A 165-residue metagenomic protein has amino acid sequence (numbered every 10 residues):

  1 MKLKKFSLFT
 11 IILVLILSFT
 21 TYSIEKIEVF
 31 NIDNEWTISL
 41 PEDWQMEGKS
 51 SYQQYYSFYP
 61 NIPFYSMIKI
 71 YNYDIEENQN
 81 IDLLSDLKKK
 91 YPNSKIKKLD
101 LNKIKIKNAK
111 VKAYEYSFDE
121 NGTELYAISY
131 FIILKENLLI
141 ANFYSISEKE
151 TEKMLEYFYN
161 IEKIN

Functional and structural regions predicted by a protein language model:
M1-F9: Bacterial N-terminal signal peptides that target proteins for export
F9-S18: Bacterial N-terminal signal peptides
I24-Q53: N-terminal "mature-domain start" segment
W36, L40, Q79-L83, L87 (+1 more regions): Stable alpha-helical elements in mature extracytoplasmic
W44, L139-N165: Surface-exposed amphipathic alpha-helical segments
M46, K98-D100, K163: Residue-level detector of beta-propeller blades
S50-I133, L138-L139: Conserved polar/disulfide-associated segments of primarily extracytoplasmic proteins
